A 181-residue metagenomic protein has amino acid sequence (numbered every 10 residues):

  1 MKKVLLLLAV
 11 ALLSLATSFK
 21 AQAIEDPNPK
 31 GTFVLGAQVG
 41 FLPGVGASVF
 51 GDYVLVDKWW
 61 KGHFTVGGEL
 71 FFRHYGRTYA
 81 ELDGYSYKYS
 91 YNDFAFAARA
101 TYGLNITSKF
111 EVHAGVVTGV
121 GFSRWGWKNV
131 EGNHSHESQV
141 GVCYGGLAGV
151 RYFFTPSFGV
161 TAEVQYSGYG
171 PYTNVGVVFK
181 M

Functional and structural regions predicted by a protein language model:
M1-P29: Cleavable N-terminal export/targeting peptides
I24-T107: Glycine- and aromatic-enriched membrane insertion/assembly motifs of diderm outer-membrane and organelle channel
D26-F33, K128-N129, R151-F158, M181: Flexible, solvent-exposed coil segments and beta strand-coil junctions, predominantly the extracellular/periplasmic
F33-A37, G62-G68, F96, V112-T118 (+3 more regions): Transmembrane beta-strands of outer-membrane beta-barrel proteins
G36, L82-K88, V130-H136, T161-E163: Extracellular loop and loop/strand-boundary signature of outer-membrane beta-barrel proteins
K58-K61, S108-F110, Y152-V160: Repeated loop/turn-to-beta-strand initiation elements of outer-membrane beta-barrel proteins
L104-N105, K109-K128, E137: Mid-chain, well-packed structural core segment of small domains
G170-M181: Outer-membrane beta-barrel "beta-signal"
